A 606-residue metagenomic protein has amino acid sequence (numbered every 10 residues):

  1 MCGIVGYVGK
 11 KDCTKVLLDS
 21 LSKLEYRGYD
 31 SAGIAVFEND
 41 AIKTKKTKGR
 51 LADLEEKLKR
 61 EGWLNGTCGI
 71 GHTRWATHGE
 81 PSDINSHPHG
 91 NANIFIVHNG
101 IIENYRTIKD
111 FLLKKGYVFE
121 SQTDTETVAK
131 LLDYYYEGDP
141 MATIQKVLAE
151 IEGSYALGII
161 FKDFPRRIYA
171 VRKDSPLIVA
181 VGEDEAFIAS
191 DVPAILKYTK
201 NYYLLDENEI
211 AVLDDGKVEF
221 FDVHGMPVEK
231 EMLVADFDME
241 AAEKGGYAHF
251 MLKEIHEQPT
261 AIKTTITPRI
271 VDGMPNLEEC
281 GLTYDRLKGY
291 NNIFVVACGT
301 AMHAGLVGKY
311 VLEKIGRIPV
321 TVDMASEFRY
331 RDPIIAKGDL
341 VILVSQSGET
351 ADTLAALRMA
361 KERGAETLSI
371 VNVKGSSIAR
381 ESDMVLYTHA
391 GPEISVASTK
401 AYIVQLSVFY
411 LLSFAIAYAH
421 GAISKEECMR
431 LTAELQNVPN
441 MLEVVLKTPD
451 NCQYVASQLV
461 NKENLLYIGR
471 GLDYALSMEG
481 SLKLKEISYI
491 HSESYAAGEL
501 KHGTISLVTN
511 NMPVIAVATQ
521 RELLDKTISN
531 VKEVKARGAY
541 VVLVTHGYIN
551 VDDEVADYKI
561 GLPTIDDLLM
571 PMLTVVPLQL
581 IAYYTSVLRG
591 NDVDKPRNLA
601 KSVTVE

Functional and structural regions predicted by a protein language model:
M1-K244, A248, T260-N291, Y330 (+3 more regions): Conserved short alpha-helical segments that host acidic/polar catalytic motifs at enzyme active sites
Y7-K10, H98, V118, Y134-E137 (+17 more regions): Hydrophobic alpha-helical scaffolding
T67-I84, V271-D285, G308-V344, H491-L507: Glycine-rich oxoanion-binding loops at beta->alpha junctions
P88, Y169-A170, Y202-Y203, I210-V212 (+12 more regions): Replace "in large, NTP-powered and nucleic-acid-processing enzymes" with "in large, NTP-powered factors and other
F111, L131, Y135, E150 (+19 more regions): Generic, well-ordered alpha-helical scaffold segments in large soluble proteins
Q258-I262, I266-F294, M384-P513, S586-E606: Active-site phosphate/pyrophosphate-binding segments
K288-R430, E434-N437, V517-P563, I581: Glycine-rich phosphate-binding loops that contact phosphosugars or nucleotide phosphates
Y540, D553-V555, I565-E606: Generic C-terminus detector
